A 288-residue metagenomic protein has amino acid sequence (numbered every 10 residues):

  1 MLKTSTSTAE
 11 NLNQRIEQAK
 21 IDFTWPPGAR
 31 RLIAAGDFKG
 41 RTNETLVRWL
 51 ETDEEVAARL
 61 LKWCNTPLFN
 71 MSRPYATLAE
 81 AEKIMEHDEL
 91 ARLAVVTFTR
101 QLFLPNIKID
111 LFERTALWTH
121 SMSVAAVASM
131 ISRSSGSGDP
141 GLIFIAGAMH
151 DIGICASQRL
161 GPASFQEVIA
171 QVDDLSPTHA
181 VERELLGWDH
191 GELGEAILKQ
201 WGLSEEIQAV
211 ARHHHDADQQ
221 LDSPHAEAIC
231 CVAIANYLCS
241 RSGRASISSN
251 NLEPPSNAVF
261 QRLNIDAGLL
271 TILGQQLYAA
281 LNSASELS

Functional and structural regions predicted by a protein language model:
M1-E167, D173-E253, S283: Conserved alpha-helical "signature site" that marks functionally important helical segments or helix/loop junctions
M1-I16, N257-S288: Terminal helices and disordered tails flanking the catalytic cores of nucleotide-processing hydrolases
